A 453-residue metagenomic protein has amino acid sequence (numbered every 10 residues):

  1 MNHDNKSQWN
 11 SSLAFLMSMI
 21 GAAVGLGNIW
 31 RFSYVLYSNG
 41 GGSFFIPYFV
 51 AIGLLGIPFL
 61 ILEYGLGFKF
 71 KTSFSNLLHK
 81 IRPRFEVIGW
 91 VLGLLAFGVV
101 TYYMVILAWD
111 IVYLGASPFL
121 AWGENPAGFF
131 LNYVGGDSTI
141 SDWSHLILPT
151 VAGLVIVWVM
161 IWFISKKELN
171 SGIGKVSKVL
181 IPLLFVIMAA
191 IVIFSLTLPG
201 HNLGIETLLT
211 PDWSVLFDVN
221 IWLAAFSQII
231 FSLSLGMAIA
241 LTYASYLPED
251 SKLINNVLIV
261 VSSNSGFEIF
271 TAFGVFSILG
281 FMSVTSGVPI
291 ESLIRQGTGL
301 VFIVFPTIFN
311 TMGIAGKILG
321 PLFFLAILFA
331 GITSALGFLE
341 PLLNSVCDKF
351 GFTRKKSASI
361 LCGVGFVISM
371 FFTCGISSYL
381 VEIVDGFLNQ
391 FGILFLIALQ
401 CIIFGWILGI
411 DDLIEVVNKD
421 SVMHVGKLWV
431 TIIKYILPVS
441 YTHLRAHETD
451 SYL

Functional and structural regions predicted by a protein language model:
M1-W30, F59-Y64, F68-K80, V87 (+1 more regions): Membrane-interface "cap" regions at the ends of multi-pass membrane proteins
N2, W9, K178-I332, L336 (+3 more regions): Membrane-embedded translocation segments of transport machinery
Q8, A14-L16, A22, V151 (+5 more regions): Loop-to-transmembrane helix boundary motifs in multi-pass membrane proteins
Q8-M19, F44-P47, R84-F97, V155 (+6 more regions): Select transmembrane alpha-helical segments in multipass membrane proteins
S12-A51, L203, I239-L247, N255-L258 (+1 more regions): Transmembrane helix-boundary motif of multi-pass solute transporters/channels
R31-F49, K71, I81-P83, W109 (+8 more regions): Transmembrane helix-loop boundary segments of multi-pass membrane transporters
S38, S75-V87, I106-V157, I164 (+4 more regions): Inter-helical loop and helix-membrane interface segments of multi-pass membrane transporters/permeases
T442-H443, H447-T449: Conserved small/polar residues in nucleotide/adenosyl-binding loops
